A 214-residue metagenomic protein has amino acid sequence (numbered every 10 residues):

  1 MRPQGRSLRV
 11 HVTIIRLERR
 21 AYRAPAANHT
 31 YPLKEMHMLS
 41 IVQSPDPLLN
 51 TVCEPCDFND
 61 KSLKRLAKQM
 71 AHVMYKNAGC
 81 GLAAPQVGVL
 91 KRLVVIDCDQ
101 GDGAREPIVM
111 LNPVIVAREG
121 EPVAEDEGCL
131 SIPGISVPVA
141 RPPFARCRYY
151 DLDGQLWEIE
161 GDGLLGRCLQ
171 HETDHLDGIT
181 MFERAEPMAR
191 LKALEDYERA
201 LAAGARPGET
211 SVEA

Functional and structural regions predicted by a protein language model:
M1, V10-I15: Short hydrophobic transmembrane-like helices used for membrane targeting/insertion
M1-R2, R6, R20, A24 (+1 more regions): Short, low-complexity intrinsically disordered segments enriched in A/P/G/S/L with frequent Arg, especially at protein
T13, Y22, N28-A214: Positively charged
